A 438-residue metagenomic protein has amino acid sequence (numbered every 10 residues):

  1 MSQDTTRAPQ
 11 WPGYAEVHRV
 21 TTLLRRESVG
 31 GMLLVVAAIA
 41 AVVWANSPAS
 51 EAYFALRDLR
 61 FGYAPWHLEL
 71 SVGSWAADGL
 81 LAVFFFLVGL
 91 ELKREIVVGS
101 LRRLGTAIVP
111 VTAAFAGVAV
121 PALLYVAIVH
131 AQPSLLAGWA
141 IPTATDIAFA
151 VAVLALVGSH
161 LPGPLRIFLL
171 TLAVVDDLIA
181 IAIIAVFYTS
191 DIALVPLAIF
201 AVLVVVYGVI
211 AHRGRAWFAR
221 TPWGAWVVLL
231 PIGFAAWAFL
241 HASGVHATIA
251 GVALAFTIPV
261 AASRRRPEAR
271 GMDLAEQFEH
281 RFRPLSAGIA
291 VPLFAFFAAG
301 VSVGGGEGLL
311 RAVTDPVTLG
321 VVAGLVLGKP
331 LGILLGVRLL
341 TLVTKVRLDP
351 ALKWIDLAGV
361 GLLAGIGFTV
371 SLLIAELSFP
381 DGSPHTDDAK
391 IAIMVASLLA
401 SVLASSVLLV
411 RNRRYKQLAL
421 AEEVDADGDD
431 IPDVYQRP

Functional and structural regions predicted by a protein language model:
S2-R26, V43-N46, L203, Y207-A211 (+3 more regions): Predominantly late transmembrane helices and immediately cytosolic-facing juxtamembrane segments
W44-L56, L68-G73, L87-L104, A119-A140: Transmembrane alpha-helix boundary signature
P65, E69-G99, L285-G308, L327-L335 (+1 more regions): Hydrophobic transmembrane alpha-helices of secondary-active transporters and Na+-translocating membrane complexes
G73-F85, P133-F149, T189-V202, T248-A253 (+2 more regions): Structural signature of hydrophobic alpha-helical transmembrane segments
E91, V120-P121, P142-F168, V175-A182 (+3 more regions): Short helical (or helix-break) motifs at transmembrane helix termini and adjacent helical loops in multi-pass membrane
E95-L123, A193-V205, G305-L331, W354 (+2 more regions): Entry/N-cap segments of selected transmembrane alpha helices and their immediately preceding amphipathic helices
L154-V260: Functional cores that coordinate and move charged inorganic groups
F234-A235, L309-L319, S378-V402: Structural signal for the N-terminal portions of transmembrane helices and their immediately preceding loop/interface
